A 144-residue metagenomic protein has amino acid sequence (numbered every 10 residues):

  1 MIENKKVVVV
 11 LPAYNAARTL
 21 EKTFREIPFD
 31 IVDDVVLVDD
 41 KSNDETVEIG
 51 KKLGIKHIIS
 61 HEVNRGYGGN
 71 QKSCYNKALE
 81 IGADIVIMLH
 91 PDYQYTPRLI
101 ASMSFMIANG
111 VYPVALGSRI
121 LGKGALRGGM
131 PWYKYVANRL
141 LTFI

Functional and structural regions predicted by a protein language model:
K6-V8: Cell-envelope/extracellular polymer assembly enzymes that use nucleotide-activated donors
Y14-F29: Short, well-formed alpha-helical segments that are part of the catalytic scaffolds of diverse glycosyltransferases
A16-T19, S42, T96: Donor nucleotide-sugar binding loop of glycosyltransferases
V32, A83-D84, V111-Y112: Short, high-confidence coil segments that cap the C-terminus of an alpha-helix and link into the following beta-strand
D39-V47: A conserved acidic beta->alpha catalytic loop
K41, G66, Q94: A short, conserved beta-strand element in the Rossmann-like catalytic core that flanks the donor/metal-binding loop
H61-E80, P97-I144: Acceptor/aglycone-binding surface of glycosyltransferases and processive sugar-polymer synthases
A83-D92: Short beta-strand-to-loop acidic/aromatic patch adjacent to the donor-nucleotide binding site
